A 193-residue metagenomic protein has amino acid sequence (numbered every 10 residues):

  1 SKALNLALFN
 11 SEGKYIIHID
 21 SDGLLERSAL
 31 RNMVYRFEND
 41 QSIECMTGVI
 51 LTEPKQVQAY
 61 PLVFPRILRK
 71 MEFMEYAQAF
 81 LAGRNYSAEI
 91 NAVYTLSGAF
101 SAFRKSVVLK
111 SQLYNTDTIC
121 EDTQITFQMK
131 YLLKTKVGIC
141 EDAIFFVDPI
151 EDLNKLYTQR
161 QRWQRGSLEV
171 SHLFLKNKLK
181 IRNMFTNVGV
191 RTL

Functional and structural regions predicted by a protein language model:
S1-A3, N32-Q112, T116, Q161-Q164 (+2 more regions): Long helical/loop segments within the catalytic core of UDP-sugar-dependent glycosyltransferases, especially the large
S1-F9, L30, T126-F127: Short, conserved alpha-helix that lines the donor NDP-sugar binding/gating region of sugar-transfer enzymes
G13, E26-E38, N154: Short alpha-helix within the catalytic core of nucleotide-sugar-dependent glycosyltransferases
I16: Short aromatic/hydrophobic "clamp" motif used to bind/position activated sugar donors
D20-L24: The conserved acidic donor/metal-binding loop of glycosyltransferases
I90-N91, E151-L193: Basic/Trp-rich segment in TM-proximal cytosolic loops or flexible interdomain/linker regions
D117, F127-F145: Catalytic donor-sugar/metal-binding loop of nucleotide-sugar-dependent glycosyltransferases
C140-L156: Active-site donor/metal-binding and catalytic loop motifs of nucleotide-sugar-dependent glycosylation enzymes
